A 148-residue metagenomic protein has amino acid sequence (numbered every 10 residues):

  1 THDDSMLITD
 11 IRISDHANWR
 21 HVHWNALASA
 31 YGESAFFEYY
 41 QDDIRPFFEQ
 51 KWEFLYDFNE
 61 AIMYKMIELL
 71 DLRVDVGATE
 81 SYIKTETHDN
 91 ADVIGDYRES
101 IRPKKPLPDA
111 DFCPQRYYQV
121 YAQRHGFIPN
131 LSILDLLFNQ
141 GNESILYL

Functional and structural regions predicted by a protein language model:
T1-L148: Residues lining hydrophobic/aromatic ligand-binding pockets adjacent to catalytic sites
